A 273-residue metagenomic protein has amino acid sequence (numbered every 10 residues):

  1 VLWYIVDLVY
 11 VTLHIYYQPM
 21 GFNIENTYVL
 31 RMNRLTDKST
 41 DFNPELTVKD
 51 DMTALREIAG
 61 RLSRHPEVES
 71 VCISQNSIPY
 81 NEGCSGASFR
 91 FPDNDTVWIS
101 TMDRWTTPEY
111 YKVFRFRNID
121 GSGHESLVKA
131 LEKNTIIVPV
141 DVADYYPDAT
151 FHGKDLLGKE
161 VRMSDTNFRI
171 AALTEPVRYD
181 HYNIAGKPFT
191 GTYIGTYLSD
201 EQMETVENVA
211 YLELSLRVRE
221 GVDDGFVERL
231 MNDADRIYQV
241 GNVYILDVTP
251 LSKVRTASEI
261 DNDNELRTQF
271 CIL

Functional and structural regions predicted by a protein language model:
V1-V11, D263-L273: Hydrophobic alpha-helical transmembrane segments of multi-pass inner-membrane transport and secretion
L2, V48-M52, E220, D224-V227: Generic detection of long, well-ordered alpha-helical segments
L2-V9, I15, H65-V71, L173 (+3 more regions): Phosphate/oxyanion-binding loops and surfaces in catalytic or ligand/nucleic-acid-binding neighborhoods
D7, T53, E57, W105-T106 (+1 more regions): Generic recognition of short, well-ordered alpha-helical interface segments
V9-W98: Membrane-proximal extracellular/periplasmic loop immediately following the first transmembrane helix
L46-E57, E132-T135, D155-K159, E265: Glycine-rich, flexible loop segments associated with nucleotide phosphate handling
D50-A54, V248, K253-T256, N264: Inter-domain helical "communication" segments and dimerization helices that couple sensory or membrane-embedded modules
N76-E259: Mid-to-C-terminal secondary-structure elements that act as membrane-proximal/extracytoplasmic interface segments
